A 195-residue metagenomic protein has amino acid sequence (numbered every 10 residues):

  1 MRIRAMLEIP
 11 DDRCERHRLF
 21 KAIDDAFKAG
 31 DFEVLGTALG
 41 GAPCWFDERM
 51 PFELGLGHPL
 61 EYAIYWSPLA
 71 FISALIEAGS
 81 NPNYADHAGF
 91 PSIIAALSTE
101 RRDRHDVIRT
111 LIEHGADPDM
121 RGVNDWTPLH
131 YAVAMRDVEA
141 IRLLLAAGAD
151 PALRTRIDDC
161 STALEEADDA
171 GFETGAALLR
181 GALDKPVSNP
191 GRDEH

Functional and structural regions predicted by a protein language model:
R2-I23, A147, E165-H195: Ankyrin-repeat-protein effector appendages
R2-P59: N-terminal segments that cap or nucleate solenoid repeat domains
E15-I23, E48-Y62, A85-S98, R121-T127 (+1 more regions): Ankyrin-repeat boundary/"N-cap" motif
D25-G30, Y62-P68, A95-R104, Y131-D137 (+1 more regions): Ankyrin repeat A-helix N-terminal signature
D31-L39, P68-I76, R101-I112, D137-L145 (+1 more regions): Ankyrin repeat structural motif
W45-E48, P82, P118, P151: Ankyrin-repeat inter-repeat connecting loop/turn
N124-A140, A147: Conserved binding-pocket/active-site segment within a compact domain
